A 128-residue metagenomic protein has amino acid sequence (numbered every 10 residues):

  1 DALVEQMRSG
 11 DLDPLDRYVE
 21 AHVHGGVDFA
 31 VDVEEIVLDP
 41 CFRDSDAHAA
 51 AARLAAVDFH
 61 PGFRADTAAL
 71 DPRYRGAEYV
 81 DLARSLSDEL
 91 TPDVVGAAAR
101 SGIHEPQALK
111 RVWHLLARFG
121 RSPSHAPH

Functional and structural regions predicted by a protein language model:
D1-H128: Active-site-proximal loop/hinge segments that shape catalytic or ion-binding/gating pockets
